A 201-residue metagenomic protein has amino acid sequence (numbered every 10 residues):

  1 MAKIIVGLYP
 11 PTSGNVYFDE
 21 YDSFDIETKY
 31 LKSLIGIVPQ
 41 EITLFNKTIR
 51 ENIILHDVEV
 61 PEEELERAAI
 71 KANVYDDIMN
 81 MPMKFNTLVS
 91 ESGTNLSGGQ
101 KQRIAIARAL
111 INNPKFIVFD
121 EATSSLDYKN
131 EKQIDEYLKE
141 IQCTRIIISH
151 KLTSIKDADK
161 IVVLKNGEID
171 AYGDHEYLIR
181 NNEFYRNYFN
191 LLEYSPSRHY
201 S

Functional and structural regions predicted by a protein language model:
K3, S33-E41, I49-N52, A68-A72 (+1 more regions): ABC-family ATPase nucleotide-binding domain "signature/switch" substructure
V6: Helix-to-loop junction immediately C-terminal to a conserved catalytic motif
T12-N15, N166: Conserved coupling/switch loops of ABC nucleotide-binding domains, chiefly the family-specific signature
G14-Y21, L31: Conserved ABC transporter NBD signature motif
I54-E62, I70-N73: ABC-type ATPase nucleotide-binding domains, specifically the catalytic core motifs of the NBD
E59, Y75-P82: Conserved H-loop
R180-S201: C-terminal boundary and immediately downstream tail of ABC-type ATPase nucleotide-binding domains
